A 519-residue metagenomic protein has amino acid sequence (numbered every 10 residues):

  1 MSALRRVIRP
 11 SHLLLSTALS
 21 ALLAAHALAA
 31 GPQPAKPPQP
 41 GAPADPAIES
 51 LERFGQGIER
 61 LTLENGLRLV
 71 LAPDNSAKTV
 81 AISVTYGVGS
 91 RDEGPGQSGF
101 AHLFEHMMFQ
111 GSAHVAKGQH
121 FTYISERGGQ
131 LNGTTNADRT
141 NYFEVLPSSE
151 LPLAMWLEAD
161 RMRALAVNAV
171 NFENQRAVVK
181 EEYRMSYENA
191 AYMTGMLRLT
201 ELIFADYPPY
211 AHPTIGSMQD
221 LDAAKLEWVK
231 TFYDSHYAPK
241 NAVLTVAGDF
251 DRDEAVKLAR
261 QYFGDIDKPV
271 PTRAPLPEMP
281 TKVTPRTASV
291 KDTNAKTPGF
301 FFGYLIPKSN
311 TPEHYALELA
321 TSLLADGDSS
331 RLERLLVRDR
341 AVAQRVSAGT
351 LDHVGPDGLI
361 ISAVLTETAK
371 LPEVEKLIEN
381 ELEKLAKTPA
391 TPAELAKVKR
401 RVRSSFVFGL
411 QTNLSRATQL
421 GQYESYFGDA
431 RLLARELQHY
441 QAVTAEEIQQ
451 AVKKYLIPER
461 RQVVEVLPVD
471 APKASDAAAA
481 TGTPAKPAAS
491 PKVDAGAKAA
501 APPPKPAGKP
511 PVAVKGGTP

Functional and structural regions predicted by a protein language model:
M1-P10: N-terminal secretory signal peptides that target proteins for export/translocation
H12-H26: Bacterial N-terminal signal peptides
A30-S83, V88-S90, V115-E150, S186-N241 (+7 more regions): Non-catalytic beta-strand/loop surface segments
G89-Q97: Short pre-active-site segment immediately N-terminal to the catalytic Zn-binding motif
S98-S112: Active-site SXXK
Q110-V115, M162-V170, K387-T391: Short, polar/flexible loop-turn hinges at active-site or ligand-entry regions and domain interfaces
A386, V398, G428-A434, H439-A442 (+2 more regions): C-terminal soluble interaction/assembly domains
